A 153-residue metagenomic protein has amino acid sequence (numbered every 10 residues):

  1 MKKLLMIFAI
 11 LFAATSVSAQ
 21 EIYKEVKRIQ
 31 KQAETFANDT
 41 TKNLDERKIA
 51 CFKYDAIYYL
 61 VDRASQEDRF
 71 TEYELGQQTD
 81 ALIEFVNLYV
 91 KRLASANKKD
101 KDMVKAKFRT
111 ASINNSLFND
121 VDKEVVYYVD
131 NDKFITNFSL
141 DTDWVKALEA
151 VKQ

Functional and structural regions predicted by a protein language model:
M1-Y23: Bacterial Sec-dependent N-terminal signal peptides
K3-M6, D39-T41, Q153: A general secondary-structure boundary signal
F8-A9, K53, K152: A periodicity- and composition-biased signal for non-globular, repetitive helical segments
A19-Q66: Immediate post-signal-peptide N-terminus of mature secreted/exported proteins
R63-L75: Flexible helix-coil transition and linker loops at the boundaries of alpha-helical arrays
E72-Q153: Surface-exposed, polar helix/loop patches in the mature regions of secreted/periplasmic/lumenal proteins that form
